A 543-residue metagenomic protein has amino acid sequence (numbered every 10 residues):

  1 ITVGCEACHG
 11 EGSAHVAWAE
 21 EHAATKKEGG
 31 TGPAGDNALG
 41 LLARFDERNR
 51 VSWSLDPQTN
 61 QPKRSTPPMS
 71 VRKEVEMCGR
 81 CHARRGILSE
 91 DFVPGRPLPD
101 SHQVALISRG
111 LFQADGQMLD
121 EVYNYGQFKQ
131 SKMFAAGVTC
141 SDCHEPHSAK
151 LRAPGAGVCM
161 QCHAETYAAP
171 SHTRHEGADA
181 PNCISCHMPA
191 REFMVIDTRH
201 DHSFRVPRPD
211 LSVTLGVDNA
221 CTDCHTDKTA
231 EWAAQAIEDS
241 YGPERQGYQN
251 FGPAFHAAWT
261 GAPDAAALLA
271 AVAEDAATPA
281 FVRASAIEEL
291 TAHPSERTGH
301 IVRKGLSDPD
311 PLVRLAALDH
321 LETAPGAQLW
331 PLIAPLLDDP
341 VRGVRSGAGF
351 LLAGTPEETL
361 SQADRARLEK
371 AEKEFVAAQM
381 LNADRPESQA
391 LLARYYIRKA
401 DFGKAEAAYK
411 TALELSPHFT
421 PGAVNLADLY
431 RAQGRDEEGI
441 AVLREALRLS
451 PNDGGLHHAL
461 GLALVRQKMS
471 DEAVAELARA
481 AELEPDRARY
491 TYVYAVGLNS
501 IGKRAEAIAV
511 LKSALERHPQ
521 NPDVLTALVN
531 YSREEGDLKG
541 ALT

Functional and structural regions predicted by a protein language model:
I1-T278, P340: Primarily the internal scaffold of c-type cytochrome electron-transfer domains, especially repeated/multiheme c-type
P263-A273, S295-S307, P325-L337, T359-V376: Amphipathic alpha-helical scaffolding segments comprising HEAT/armadillo-like alpha-solenoid repeats
H293, D308-P309, A324, D339 (+5 more regions): Structural marker of alpha-solenoid helical repeat scaffolds
A316, H320, G347, L351 (+5 more regions): Canonical tetratricopeptide repeat
T323, G354, R398, A432-Q433 (+3 more regions): Register position in tetratricopeptide repeats
